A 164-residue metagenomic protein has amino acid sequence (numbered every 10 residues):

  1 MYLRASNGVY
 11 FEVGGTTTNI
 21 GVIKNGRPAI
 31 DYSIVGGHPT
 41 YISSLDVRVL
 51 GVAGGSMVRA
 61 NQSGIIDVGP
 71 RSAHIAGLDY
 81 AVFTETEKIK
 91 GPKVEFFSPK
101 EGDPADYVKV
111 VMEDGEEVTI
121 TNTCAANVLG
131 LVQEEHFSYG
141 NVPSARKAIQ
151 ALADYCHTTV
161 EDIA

Functional and structural regions predicted by a protein language model:
M1-Y10, N19-N25, A29-A164: Helical "lid/coupling" subdomains associated with nucleotide-phosphate turnover
T16: Short acidic, Gly/Ser-rich segments with clustered Asp/Glu that frequently serve as metal-coordination loops in enzyme
